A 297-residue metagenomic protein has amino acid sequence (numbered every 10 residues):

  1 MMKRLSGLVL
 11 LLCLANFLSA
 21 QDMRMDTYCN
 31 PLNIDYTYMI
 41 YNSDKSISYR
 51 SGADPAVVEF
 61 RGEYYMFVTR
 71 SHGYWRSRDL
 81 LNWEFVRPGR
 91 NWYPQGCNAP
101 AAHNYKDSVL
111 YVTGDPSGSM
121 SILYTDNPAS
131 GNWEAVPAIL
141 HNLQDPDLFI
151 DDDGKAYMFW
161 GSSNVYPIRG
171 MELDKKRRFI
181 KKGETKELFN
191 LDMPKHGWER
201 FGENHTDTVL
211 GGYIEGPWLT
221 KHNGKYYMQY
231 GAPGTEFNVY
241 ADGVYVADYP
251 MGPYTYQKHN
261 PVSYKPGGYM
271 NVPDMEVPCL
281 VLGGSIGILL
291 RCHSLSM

Functional and structural regions predicted by a protein language model:
M1-M2: N-terminal secretory signal peptides that target proteins for export/translocation
L5-A15: Sec-dependent N-terminal signal peptides
A20-M297: Carbohydrate-active catalytic/glycan-binding domains of CAZyme proteins, especially the secreted or lumenal ectodomains
